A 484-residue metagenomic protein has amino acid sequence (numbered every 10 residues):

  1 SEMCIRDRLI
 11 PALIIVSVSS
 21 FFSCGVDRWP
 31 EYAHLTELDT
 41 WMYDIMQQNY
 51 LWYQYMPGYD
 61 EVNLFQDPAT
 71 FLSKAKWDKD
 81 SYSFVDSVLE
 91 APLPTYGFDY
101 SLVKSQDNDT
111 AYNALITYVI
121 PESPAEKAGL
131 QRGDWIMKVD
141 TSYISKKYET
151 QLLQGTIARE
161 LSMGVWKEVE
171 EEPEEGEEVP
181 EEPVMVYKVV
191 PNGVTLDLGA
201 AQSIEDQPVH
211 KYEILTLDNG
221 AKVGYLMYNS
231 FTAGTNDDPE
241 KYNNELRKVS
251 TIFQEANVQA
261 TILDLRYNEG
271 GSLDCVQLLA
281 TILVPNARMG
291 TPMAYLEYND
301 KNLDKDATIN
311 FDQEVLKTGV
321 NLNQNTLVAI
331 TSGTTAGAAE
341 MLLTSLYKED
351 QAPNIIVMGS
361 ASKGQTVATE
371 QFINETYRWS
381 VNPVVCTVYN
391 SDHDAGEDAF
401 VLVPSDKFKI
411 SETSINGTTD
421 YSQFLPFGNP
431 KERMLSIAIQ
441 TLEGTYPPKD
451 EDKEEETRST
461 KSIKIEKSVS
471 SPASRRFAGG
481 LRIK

Functional and structural regions predicted by a protein language model:
S1-I5: Short, small-residue-biased leader/transition segments that mark boundaries at the very start of proteins
L9-S17: Sec-dependent N-terminal signal peptides
I10, S105, E126-K127, L316-T318 (+1 more regions): Residue-level recognition of alpha-helix boundary/capping or hinge positions
L13, Q259-L263: A structural preference for short, pocket-lining loop segments at secondary-structure junctions
S20-S23: C-terminal motif of bacterial Sec signal peptides marking the signal peptidase cleavage site
G25-A260, T460-K484: Flexible, low-complexity junctional segments that flank or bridge functional domains
S230-D238, R247-K248, I252-A256, A260 (+1 more regions): C-terminal "post-core" interaction segments
